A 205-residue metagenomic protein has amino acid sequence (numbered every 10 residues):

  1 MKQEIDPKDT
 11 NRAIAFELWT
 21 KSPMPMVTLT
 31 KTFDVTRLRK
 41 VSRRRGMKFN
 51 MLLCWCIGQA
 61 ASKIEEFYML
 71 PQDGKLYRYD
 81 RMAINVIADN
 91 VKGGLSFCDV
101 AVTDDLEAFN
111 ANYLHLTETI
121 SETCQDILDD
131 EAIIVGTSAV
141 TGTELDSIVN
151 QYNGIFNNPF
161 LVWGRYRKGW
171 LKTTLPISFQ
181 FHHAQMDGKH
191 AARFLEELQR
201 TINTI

Functional and structural regions predicted by a protein language model:
M1-I14, T20-M24, R37-V41, G58 (+6 more regions): Domain-scale detector for complete catalytic domains at protein termini or as standalone homologs
I5-K8, T20-L52, E66-M82, V135 (+2 more regions): Gly/Ser/Thr-rich phosphate-binding loops and adjoining beta-strand/alpha-helix segments that form adenosine-phosphate
M26-T30, L38-R44, G93-E107, M186: Acyl-group handling in specialized metabolite and lipid biosynthesis
R39-K63, L175-F194: Acyl activation and transfer enzymes in specialized metabolism, enriched for ANL adenylate-forming modules
F67-D99, L128-E131: Small-residue-rich loop/turn and linker elements
N90-L145: Helical lid/core segments from catalytic subdomains that handle acyl or acyl-like groups
D130-E144, P159-E196: Histidine-centered acyl-transfer/condensation active-site motif and its immediate structural neighborhood
